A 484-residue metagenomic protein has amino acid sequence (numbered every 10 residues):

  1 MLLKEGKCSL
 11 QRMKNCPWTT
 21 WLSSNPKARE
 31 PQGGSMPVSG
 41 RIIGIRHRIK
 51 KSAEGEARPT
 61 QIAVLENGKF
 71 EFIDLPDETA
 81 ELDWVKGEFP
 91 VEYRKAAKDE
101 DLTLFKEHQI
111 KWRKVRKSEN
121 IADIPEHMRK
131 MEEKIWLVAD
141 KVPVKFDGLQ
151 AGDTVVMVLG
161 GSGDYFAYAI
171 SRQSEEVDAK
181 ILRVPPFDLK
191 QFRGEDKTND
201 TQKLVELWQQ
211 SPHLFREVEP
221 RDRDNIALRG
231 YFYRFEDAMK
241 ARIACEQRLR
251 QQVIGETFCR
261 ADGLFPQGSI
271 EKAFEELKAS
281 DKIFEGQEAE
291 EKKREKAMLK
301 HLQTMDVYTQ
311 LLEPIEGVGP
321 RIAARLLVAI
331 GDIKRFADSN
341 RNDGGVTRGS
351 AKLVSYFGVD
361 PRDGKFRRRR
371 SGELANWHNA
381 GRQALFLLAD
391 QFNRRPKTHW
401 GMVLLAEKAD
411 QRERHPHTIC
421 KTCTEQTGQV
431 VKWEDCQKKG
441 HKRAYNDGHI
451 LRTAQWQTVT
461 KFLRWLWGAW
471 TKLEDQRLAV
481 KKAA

Functional and structural regions predicted by a protein language model:
L2, G6, L10, K14-P266: Phosphate- and other anionic-substrate recognition elements at nucleic-acid/protein interfaces
W18, I73, P314, R325-R452 (+1 more regions): Phosphate-backbone recognition surface of nucleic-acid-processing proteins
I49-G55, N342-G344, V459: Short consensus segments that form the blades of beta-propeller domains, in both extracellular/periplasmic
R193-D196, R223, G230, A279 (+4 more regions): Non-transmembrane, amphipathic alpha-helical segments
Q202-Q210, G230-Q247, R325-A329, Q383-Q391 (+1 more regions): Short, hydrophobic/amphipathic alpha-helical patches that form generic packing surfaces within helical domains
S211-F215, I333-F336, D390-H399, W467-L478: Short helix-capping/linker segments at secondary-structure and domain boundaries
D262-R321, I330-I333: Helix-hairpin-helix/helix-loop-helix acidic hairpins
A444-V480: Basic, amphipathic alpha-helical segments enriched in Lys/Arg and hydrophobic/aromatic residues
